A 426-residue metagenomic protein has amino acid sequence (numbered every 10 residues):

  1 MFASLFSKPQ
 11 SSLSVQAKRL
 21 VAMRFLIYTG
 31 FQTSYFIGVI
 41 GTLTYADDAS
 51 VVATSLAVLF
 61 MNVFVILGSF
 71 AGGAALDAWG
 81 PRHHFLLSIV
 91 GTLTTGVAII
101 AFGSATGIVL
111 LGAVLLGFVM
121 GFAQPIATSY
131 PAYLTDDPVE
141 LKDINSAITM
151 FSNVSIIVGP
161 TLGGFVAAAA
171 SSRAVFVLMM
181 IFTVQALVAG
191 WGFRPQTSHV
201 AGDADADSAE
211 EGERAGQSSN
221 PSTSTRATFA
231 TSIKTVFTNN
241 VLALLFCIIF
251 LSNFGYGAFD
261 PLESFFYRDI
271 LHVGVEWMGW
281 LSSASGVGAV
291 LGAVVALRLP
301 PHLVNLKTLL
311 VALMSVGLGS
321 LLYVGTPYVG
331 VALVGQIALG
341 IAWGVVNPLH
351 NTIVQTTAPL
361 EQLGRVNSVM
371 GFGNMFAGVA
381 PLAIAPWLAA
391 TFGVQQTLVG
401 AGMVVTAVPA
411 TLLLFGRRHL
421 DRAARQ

Functional and structural regions predicted by a protein language model:
M1-A17, Q196-F246: Juxtamembrane intracellular "pre-TM" segments in multi-pass secondary transporters
F2-V63, N239-S283: Helix-loop boundary and gating motifs at the non-cytosolic
R19-F36, M61-A74, G80-I89, I108 (+5 more regions): Substrate-agnostic recognition of the 12-TM MFS/MFS-like secondary transporter fold
G38-A46, V158-M179, D269-I270, A380-L398: Transmembrane alpha-helix termini and helix-breaking/packing motifs in multi-pass membrane transporters
A78-I89, P301-L313: Cytoplasmic membrane-interface "Motif A"-like loop-to-helix N-cap segments of 12-TM Major Facilitator Superfamily
V90-S104, M314-P327: C-terminal ends and interior cores of transmembrane alpha-helices in multi-pass membrane transporters/permeases
A101-A113, V324-G335: Helix-loop junctions at membrane interfaces in 12-TM secondary transporters
F182-D207, L414-R425: Helix-loop junctions on the cytosolic side of multi-pass membrane transporters, especially the intracellular loop
